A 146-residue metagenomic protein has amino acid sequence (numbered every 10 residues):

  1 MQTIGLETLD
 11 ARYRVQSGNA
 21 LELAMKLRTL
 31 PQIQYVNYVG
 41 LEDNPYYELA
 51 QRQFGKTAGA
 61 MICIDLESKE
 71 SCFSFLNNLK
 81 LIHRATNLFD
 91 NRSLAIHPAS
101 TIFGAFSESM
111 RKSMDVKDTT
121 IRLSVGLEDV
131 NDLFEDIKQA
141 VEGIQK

Functional and structural regions predicted by a protein language model:
M1-I62, S68: Structural motif of enzymes handling amino- and sulfur-group chemistry
R12, E70, A95-K146: PLP-dependent enzyme catalytic core of the Aspartate aminotransferase-like
T29, L81, G143-K146: Secondary-structure boundary motif
G40, N77-S107: Conserved PLP cofactor-binding pocket of PLP-dependent enzymes
G59-N87, R111-D118, A140: Conserved C-terminal structural/oligomerization subdomain of aldehyde/semialdehyde dehydrogenase
